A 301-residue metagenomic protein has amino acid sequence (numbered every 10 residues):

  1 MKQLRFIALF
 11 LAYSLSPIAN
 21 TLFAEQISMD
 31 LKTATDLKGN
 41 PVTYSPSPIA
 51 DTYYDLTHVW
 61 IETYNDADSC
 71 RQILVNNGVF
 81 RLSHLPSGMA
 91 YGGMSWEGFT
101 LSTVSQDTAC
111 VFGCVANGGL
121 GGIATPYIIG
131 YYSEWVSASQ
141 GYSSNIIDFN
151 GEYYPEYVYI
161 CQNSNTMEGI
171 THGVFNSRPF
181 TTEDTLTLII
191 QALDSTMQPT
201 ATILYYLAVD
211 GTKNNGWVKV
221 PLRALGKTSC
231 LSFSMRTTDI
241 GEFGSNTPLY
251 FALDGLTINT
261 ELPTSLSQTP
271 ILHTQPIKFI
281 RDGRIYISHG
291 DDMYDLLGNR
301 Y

Functional and structural regions predicted by a protein language model:
M1-Q26: Bacterial Sec-dependent N-terminal signal peptides
E25-I146: N-terminal targeting leaders for non-cytosolic proteins
M29-T33, T185-P263: Terminal, low-complexity interaction segments
N150-Y157, K227-T228: Extended extracellular/luminal ectodomain segments enriched in beta-structured repeat modules
G169-L188: Short coil-to-beta strand junction motifs in C2/discoidin
N259-S288, R300-Y301: Residue-level detector of functionally pivotal "anchor" positions at catalytic/ligand-binding pockets or at interdomain
Y294-N299: Short, glycine-anchored, charge-dense loop/turn motifs used at functional sites
